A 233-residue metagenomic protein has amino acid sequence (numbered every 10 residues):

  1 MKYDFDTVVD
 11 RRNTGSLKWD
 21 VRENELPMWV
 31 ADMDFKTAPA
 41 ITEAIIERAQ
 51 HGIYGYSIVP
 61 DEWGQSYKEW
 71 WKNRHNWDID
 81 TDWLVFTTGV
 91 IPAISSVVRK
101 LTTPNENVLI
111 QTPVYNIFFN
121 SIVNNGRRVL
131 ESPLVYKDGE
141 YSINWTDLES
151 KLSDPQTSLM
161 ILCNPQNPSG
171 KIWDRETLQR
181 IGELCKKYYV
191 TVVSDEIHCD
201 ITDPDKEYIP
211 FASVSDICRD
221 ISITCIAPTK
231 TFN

Functional and structural regions predicted by a protein language model:
K2-G89, S96: N-terminal small-domain helix-loop-helix segment of the aminotransferase-like
E23, D82, Y188, C218-I221: A short helix-to-beta-strand connector/capping loop
K36-T37, I117, I172, F232: Residues that form or flank phosphate/diphosphate-binding pockets in enzymes that use nucleotide phosphates
Y54-E183, D200-I201, K206-D216, I223: Conserved core of the PLP fold type I
V59, I221-N233: PLP-dependent aminotransferase class I/II
N164, V192-V193: Residue-level marker for buried hydrophobic side chains located in beta-strands that build the well-ordered beta-sheet
V190-T191, T202: Metal-dependent active-site segment of extracytoplasmic phospho-/sulfohydrolases and closely related
E196: Walker B catalytic acidic pair
